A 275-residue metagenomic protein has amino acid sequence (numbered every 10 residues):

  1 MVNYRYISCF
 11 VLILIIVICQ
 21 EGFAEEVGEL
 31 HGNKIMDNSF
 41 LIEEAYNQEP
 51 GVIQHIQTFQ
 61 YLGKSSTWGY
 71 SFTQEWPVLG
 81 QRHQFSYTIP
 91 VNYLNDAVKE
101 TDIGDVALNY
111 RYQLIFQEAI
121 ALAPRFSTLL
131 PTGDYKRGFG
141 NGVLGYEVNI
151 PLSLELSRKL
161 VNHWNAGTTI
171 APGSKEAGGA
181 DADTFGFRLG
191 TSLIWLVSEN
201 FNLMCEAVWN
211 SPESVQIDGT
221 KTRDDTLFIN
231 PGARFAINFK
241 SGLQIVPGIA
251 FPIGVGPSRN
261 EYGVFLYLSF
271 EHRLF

Functional and structural regions predicted by a protein language model:
M1-C9: Bacterial N-terminal signal peptides that target proteins for export
C9-I18: Bacterial N-terminal signal peptides
I18-A24: Sec/Tat signal peptide C-region and signal peptidase I cleavage site
A24-F275: Transmembrane beta-barrel domains of Gram-negative outer membranes and organellar outer membranes
